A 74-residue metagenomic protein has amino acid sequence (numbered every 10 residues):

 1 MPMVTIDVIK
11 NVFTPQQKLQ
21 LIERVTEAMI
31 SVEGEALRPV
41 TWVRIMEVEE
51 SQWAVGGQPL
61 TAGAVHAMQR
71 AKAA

Functional and structural regions predicted by a protein language model:
P2-A74: A domain-level signal for the structural core that forms small-molecule/cofactor-binding pockets and catalytic centers
